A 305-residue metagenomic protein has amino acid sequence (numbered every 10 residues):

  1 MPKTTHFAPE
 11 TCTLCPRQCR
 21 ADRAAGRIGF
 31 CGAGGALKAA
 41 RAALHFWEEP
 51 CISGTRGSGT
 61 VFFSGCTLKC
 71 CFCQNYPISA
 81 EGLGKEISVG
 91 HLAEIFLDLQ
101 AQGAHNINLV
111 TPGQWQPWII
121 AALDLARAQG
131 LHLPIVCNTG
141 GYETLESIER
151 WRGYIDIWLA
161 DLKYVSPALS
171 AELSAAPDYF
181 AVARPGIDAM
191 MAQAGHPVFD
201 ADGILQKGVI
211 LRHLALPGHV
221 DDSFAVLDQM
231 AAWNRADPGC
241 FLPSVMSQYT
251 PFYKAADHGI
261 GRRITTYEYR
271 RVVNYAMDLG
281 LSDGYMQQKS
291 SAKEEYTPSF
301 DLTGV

Functional and structural regions predicted by a protein language model:
M1-R27, H196-V305: Auxiliary Fe-S-binding modules of radical SAM enzymes
R27, C31-G153, I157, S166-P167: Conserved Radical SAM active-site core
G59, I107, I135-C137, W158-A160 (+3 more regions): Hydrophobic faces of well-ordered beta-strands that scaffold small-molecule active sites in alpha/beta enzyme cores
S79, Q116, G141-T144, L162-F180 (+3 more regions): Conserved radical SAM core fold
I87, Q114, S174-V182, I260-Y267: Alpha-helix N-cap and loop-to-helix initiation/capping positions
L123-P134, P185-Q193, T266-N274: Alpha-helix-loop-beta-strand connector modules within alpha/beta enzyme cores
R152-L169, C240-Q248: Non-cysteine beta-strand/loop elements that form the S-adenosyl-L-methionine
A171-D202: Anionic-ligand binding region
